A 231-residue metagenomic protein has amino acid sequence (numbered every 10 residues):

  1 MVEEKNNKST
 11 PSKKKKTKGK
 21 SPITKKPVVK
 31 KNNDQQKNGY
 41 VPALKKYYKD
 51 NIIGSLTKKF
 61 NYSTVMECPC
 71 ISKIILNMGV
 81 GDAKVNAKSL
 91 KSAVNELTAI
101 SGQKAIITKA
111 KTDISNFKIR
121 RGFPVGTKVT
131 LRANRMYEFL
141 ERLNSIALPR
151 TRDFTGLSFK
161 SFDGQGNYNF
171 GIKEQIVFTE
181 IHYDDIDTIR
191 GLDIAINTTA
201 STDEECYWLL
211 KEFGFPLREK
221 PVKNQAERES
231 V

Functional and structural regions predicted by a protein language model:
M1-D50, E219-V231: Intrinsically disordered, compositionally biased charged tails
Y48-S63: Phosphate-interacting basic helix/loop segments used at nucleotide- and nucleic-acid interfaces
L56, L76, L143, L210: Residue-level signature of catalytic and energy-coupling elements of molecular machines, predominantly ATP/GTP-dependent
E67-A83, K109-T127: Short, charge-patterned binding micro-sites
A87-A110, K128-L140: Acidic-enriched and Gly/Ser
S101, I146-D153, F213-E219: A common structural junction motif
K109, N116-A195: Long, charge-patterned amphipathic alpha-helical coiled-coil/hairpin "stalk" segments used as oligomerization
I186-V231: An acidic, glycine-/histidine-flanked metal-binding catalytic module
